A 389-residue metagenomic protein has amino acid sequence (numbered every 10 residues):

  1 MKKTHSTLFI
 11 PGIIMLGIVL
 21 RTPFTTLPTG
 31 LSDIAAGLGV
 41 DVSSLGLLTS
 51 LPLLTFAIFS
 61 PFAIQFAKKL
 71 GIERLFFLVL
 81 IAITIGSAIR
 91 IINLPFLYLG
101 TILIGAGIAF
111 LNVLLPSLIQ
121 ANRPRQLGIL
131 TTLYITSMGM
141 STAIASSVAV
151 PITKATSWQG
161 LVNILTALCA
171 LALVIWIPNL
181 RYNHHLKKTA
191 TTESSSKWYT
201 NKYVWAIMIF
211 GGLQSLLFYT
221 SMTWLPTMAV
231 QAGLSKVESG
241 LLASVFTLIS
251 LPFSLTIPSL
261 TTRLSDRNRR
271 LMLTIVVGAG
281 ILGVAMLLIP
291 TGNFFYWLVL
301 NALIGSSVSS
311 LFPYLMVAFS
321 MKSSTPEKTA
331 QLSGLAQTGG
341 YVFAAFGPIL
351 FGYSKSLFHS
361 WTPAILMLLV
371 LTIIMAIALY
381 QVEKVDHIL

Functional and structural regions predicted by a protein language model:
L27-P28, K202-I257: Extracytoplasmic gate region of multi-pass secondary transporters
I58-P95: Conserved MFS/SLC helix-loop-helix module at the cytosolic interface between two early adjacent transmembrane helices
F59-G71, S254-R267: Helix-to-loop junctions at the C-terminal end of transmembrane segments in multipass secondary transporters
G100-T136: Cytoplasmic helix-loop-helix junction between adjacent transmembrane helices in 12-TM secondary transporters
F110-R123, S310-S324: Intracellular juxtamembrane helix-capping segments at the cytosolic ends of symmetry-related transmembrane helices
R125-R181, W224, A229: Helix-loop-helix hairpin linking two adjacent transmembrane segments in secondary transporters
R267-L315: C-terminal transmembrane helical hairpin of 12-TM major facilitator-type secondary transporters
M321-W361, L368: A late C-terminal transmembrane helix in Major Facilitator Superfamily
